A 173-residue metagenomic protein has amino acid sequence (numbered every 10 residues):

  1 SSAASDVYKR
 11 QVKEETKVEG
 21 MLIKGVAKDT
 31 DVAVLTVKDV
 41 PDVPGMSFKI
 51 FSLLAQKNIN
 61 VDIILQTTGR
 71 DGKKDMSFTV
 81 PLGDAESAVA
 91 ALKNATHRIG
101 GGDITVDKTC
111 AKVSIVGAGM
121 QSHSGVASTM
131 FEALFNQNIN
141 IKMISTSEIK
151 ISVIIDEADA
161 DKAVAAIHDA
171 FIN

Functional and structural regions predicted by a protein language model:
S1-Y8: Short, small-residue-biased leader/transition segments that mark boundaries at the very start of proteins
K9-N173: A conserved regulatory-domain signal marking ACT and ACT-like small-molecule sensing domains and adjacent regulatory
